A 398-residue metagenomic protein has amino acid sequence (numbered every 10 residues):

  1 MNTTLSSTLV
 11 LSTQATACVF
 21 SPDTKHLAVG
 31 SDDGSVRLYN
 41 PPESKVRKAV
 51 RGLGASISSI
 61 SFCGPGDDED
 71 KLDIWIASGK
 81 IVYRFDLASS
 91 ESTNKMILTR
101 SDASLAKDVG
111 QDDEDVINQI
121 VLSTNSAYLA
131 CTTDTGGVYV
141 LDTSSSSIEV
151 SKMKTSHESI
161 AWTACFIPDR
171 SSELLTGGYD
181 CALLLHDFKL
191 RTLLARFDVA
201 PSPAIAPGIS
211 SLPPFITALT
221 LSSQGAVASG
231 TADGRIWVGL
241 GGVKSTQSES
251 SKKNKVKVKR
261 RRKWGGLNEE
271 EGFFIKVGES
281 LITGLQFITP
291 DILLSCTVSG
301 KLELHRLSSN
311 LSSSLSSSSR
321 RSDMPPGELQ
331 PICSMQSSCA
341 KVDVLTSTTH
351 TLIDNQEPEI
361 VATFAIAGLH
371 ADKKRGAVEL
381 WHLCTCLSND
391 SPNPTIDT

Functional and structural regions predicted by a protein language model:
M1-L11, S44-S59, S89-Q119, Y139 (+6 more regions): Inter-blade linker and blade-boundary elements of WD-repeat/beta-propeller domains
T8-G34, F287: Beta-strand-rich domains and repeat architectures in extracellular enzymes and scaffolds, especially beta-propellers
C18-T24, I60-K71, E114, Q119-A127 (+6 more regions): Loop/turn segments within WD40 beta-propeller blades
L27-K48, S90, R375: Beta-propeller domains
G30-D33, A77-K80, L87, N125 (+6 more regions): Conserved strand-to-loop turn within each blade of WD40 beta-propeller repeats
V36-N40, Y83-D86, V138-D142, L183-F188 (+3 more regions): WD40-repeat beta-propellers
S222-S245, E269, F273-S312: Loop/turn-rich, solvent-exposed surfaces of beta-rich toroidal or solenoidal domains
E357-D397: Blade-level signature of beta-propeller repeat domains, shared across WD40, Kelch, NHL, RCC1 and BNR/Asp-box propellers
